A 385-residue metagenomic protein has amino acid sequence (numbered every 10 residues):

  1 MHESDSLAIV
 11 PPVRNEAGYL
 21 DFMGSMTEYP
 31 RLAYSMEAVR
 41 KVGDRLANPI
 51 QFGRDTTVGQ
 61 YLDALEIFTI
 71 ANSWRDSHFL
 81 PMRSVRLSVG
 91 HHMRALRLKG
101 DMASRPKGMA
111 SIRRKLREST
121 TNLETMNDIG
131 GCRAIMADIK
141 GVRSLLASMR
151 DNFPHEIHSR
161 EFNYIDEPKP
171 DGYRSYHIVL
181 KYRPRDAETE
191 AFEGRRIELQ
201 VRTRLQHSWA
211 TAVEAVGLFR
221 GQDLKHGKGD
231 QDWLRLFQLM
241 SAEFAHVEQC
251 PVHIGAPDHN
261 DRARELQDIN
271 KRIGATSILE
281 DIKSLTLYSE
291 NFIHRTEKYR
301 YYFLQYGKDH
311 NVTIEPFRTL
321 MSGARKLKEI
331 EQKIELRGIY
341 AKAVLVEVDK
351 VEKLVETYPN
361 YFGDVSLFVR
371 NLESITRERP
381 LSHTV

Functional and structural regions predicted by a protein language model:
E3-E66, A71, S77, E190-Y301: An acidic, glycine-/histidine-flanked metal-binding catalytic module
Y61-R117, T276, V312-P316: Surface-exposed, low-hydrophobicity interaction/linker segments
R117-N127, F303-L304, E331-L336: Short, flexible, solvent-exposed loop/turn segments with mixed acidic/basic and small polar residues
A137-G141: Helix N-cap motif at beta-to-alpha junctions
M149, H155-A187: Short Gly/Thr-rich strand-loop-strand
N311-M321, V344-V346: A short, exposed loop/beta-hairpin motif centered on an aromatic-Gly-Thr core
T319-L336: A short, charged, amphipathic alpha-helix used as a generic interaction element across diverse proteins
R337-L381: Short, mixed-charge low-complexity intrinsically disordered segments
